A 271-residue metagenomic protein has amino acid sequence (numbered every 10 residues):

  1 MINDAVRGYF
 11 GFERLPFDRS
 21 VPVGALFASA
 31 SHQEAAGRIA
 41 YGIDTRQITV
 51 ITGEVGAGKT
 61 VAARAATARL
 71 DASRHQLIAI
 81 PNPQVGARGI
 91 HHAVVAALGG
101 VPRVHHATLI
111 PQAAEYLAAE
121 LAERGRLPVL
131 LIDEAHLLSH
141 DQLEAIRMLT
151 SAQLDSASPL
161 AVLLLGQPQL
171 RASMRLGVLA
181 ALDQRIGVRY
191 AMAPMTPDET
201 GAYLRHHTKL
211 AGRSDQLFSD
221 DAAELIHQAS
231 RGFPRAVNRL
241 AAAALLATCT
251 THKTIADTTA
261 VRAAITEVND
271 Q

Functional and structural regions predicted by a protein language model:
M1-T45: A short, basic N-terminal segment
A5, A202, K209-Q271: C-terminal alpha-helical "lid" subdomain
F12-F17, R74-L77, V85-V104: Conserved NTP-binding/hydrolysis module of P-loop NTPases
T45-A65: Walker A/P-loop nucleotide-binding motif
T67, L170-R185: Short regulatory helix/loop adjacent to the ATP-binding pocket of P-loop NTPases
I80-Q84, M174, G187-E199: Conserved AAA+ ATPase "SRH/arginine-finger" region at the nucleotide-binding site
G86-G89, P102-A145, L154-S158, M195-T200 (+3 more regions): Mid-core helix/loop region of P-loop NTP-binding domains shared across ATPases and GTPases
A96-L98, P168-Q169, G177, M195-S214: Conserved AAA+ ATPase "sensor/coupling" helix adjacent to the nucleotide-binding pocket
